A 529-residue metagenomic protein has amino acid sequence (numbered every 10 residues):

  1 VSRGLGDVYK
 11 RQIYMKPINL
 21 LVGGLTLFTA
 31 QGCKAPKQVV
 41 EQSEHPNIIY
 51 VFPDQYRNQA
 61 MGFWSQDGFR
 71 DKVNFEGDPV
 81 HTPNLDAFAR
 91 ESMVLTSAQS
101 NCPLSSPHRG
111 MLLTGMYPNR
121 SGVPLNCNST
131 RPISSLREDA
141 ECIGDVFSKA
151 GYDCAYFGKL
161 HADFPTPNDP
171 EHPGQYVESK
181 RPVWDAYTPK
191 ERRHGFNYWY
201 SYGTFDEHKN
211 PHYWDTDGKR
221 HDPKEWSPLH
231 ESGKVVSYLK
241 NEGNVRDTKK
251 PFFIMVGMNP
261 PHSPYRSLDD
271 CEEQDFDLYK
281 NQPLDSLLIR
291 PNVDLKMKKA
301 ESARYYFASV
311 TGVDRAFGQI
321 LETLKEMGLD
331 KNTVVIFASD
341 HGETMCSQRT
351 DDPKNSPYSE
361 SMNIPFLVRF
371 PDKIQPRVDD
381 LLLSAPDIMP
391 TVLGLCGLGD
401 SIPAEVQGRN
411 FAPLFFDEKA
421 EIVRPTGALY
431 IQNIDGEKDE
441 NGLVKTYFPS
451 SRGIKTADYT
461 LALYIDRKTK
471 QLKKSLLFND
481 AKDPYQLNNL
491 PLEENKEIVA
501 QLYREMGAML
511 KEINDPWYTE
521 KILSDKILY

Functional and structural regions predicted by a protein language model:
V1-Q12: Single conserved hydrophobic/aromatic residue that forms the stacking wall/gate of nucleotide- or nucleobase-binding
K16, G24-L25, C33-Y464, K473 (+4 more regions): Formylglycine-dependent sulfatase
K468-K470: Short glycine/serine/proline-enriched coil/turn segments at secondary-structure junctions
D483: Intrinsically disordered, low-complexity polar regions and short flexible loop motifs
